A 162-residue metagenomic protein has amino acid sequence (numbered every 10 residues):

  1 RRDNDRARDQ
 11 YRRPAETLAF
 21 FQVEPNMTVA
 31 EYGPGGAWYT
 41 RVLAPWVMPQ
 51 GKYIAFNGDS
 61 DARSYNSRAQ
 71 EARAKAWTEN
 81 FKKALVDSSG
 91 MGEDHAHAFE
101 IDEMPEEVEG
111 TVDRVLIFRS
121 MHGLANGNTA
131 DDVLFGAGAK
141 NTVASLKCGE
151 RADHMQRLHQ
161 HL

Functional and structural regions predicted by a protein language model:
R1-P14: Conserved SAM-binding loop and adjacent beta-strand
L18-A19, E24-Y39, L43-A44, Y53-I54: Conserved class I S-adenosyl-L-methionine
A44-V47, T129-E150: A short glycine-rich, Lys/Arg-flanked "PGG" loop and its adjoining helix->strand segment in the class I
Y53-N57, A144-L162: Conserved beta-strand signature within the Rossmann-like core of class I S-adenosyl-L-methionine
D61-A84: Glycine-rich phosphate-binding loop and adjoining beta1-alpha1-beta2 segment of Rossmann-like nucleotide-binding folds
M91-D94, M104-R119: A short acidic, Gly/Pro-enriched loop at the edge of an enzyme's catalytic core that lines a small-molecule cofactor
A98-G110, G123-G138: A short, conserved alpha-helix within the catalytic core of class I
